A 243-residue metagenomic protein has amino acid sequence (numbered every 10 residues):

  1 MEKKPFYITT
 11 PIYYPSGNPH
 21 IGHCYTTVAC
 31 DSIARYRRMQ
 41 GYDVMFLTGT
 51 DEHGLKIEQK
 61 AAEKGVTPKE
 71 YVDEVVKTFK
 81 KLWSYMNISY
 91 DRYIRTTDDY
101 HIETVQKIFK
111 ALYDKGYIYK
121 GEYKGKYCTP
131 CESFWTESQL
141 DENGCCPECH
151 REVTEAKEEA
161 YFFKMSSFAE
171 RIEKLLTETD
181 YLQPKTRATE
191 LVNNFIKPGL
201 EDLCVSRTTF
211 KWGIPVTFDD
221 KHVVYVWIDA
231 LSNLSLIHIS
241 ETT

Functional and structural regions predicted by a protein language model:
M1-T48, R95, Y100-T104, E155-S240: Structured secondary-structure scaffolds
T50-K56: Short, charge-patterned binding micro-sites
Q59-E63, K107-K110, F134-S138: Short low-complexity, flexible loop/linker segments enriched in glycine and/or proline with clustered acidic
K60-D73: A charged helix-plus-loop insertion that forms the helical arch/lid used to bind and gate nucleic-acid substrates
Y71-Y127: A broadly conserved sequence feature marking short terminus-proximal activation segments in nucleic acid-centric
Y117-A169: Cys/His-rich short segments
